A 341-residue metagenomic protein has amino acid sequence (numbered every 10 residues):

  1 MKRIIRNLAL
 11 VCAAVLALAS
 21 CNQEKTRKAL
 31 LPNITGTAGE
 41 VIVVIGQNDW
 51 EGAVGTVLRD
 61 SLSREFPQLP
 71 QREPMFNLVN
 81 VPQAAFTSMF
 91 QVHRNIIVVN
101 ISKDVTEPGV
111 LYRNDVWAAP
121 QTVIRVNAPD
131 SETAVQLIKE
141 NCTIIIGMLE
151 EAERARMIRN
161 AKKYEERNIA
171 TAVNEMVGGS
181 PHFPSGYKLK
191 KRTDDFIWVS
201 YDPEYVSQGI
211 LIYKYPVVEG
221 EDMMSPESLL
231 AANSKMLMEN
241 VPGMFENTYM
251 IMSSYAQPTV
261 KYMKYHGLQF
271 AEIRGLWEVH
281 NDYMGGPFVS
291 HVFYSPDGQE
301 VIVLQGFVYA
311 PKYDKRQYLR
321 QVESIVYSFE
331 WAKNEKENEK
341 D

Functional and structural regions predicted by a protein language model:
M1-A9: Bacterial N-terminal signal peptides that target proteins for export
L18-S20: C-terminal motif of bacterial Sec signal peptides marking the signal peptidase cleavage site
N22-K25: Bacterial signal peptide processing site
G36-P70: Short Lys/Arg-enriched alpha/beta "domain-start" segment
I42-I45, E204-N233: A short acidic-to-branched-hydrophobic micro-motif
P74, V81-E132, M238-G298, Y313: Signature of long, low-cysteine stretches enriched in small and polar/charged residues
V135-R159, Y187, Q299-D341: Surface-exposed amphipathic alpha-helical segments
V177-T193: Proline-anchored loop/turn motifs at beta-strand termini and strand-loop-strand connectors
